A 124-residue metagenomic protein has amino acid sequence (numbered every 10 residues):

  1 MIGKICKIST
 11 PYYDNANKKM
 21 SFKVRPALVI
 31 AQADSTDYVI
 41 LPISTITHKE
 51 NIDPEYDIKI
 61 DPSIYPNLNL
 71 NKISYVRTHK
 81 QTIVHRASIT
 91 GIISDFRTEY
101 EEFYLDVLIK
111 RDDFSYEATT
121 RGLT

Functional and structural regions predicted by a protein language model:
M1, Q32-S35, N69: A short, structured loop/turn motif at beta-sheet edges
G3-I5: Loop/turn positions that initiate beta-strands
Y13: Short, solvent-exposed loop/turn elements at beta->coil junctions and helix N-caps that rim active or binding pockets
A16-V24, V29-I64: Compact nucleic-acid interaction/catalytic patches
K59-T124: C-terminal terminal-subdomain/extension
